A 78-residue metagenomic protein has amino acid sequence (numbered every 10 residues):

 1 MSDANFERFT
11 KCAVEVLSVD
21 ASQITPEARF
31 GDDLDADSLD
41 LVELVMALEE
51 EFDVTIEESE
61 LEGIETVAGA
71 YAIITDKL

Functional and structural regions predicted by a protein language model:
M1-S22, T75-K77: Thiotemplate assembly-line natural product biosynthesis machinery
E15-D35, E51-G63: Phosphopantetheine carrier-protein modules
D40: Two-component histidine kinase catalytic core, primarily the HATPase_c
E43: Conserved alpha-helix in the HATPase_c
V67-K77: Short, cationic-aromatic polyanion-contact patches
